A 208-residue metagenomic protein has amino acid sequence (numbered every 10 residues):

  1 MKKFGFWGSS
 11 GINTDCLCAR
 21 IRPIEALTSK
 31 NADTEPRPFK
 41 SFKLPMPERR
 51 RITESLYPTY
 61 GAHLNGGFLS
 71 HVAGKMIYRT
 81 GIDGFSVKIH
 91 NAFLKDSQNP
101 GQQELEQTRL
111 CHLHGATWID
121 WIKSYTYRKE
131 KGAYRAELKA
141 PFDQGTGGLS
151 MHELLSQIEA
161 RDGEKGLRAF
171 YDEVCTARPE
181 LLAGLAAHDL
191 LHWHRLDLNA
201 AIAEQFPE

Functional and structural regions predicted by a protein language model:
K2-E208: Catalytic-site signature of metal-activated, phosphate-bearing donor transferases, centered on the GT-A/GT-A-like
